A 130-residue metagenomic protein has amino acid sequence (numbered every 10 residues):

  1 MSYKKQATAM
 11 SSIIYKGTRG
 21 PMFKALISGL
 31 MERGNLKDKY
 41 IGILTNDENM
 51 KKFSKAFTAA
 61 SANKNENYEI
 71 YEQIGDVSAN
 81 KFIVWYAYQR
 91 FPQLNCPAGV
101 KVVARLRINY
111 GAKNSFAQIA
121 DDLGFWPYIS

Functional and structural regions predicted by a protein language model:
S2-S130: RNase III-family endoribonuclease catalytic core
